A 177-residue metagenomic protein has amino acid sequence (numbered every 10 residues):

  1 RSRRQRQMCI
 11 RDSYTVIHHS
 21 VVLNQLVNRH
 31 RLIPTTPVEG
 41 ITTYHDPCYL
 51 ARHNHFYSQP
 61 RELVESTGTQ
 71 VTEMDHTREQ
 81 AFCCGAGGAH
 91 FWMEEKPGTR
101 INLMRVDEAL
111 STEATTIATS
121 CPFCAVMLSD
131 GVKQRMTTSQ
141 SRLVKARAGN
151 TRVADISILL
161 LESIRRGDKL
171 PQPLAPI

Functional and structural regions predicted by a protein language model:
R1-I10: Single conserved hydrophobic/aromatic residue that forms the stacking wall/gate of nucleotide- or nucleobase-binding
Q7, F56-Y57, S129-K133: Short amphipathic alpha-helical segments
Q7, V21-L26, T72-E94, I158-S163: Short connector loops at secondary-structure junctions
D12-S13, R29-I41, A51, E62-D75 (+1 more regions): Iron-sulfur (Fe-S) cluster-binding modules
Y14-V22: Short, conserved active-site entrance elements at the starts or edges of catalytic domains
Y44: Hydrophobic alpha-helical positions that pack around
P47-C48: Residue-level signal for short, function-critical loop segments
H53-P60, Q80: Hydrophobic scaffolds flanking metal-cofactor catalytic centers in soluble metalloenzymes
